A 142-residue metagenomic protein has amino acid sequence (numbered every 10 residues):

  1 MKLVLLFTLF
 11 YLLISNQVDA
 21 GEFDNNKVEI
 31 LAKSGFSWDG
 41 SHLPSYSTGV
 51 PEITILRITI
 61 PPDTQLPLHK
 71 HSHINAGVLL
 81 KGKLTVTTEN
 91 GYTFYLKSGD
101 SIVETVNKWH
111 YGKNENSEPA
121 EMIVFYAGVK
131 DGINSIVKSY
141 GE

Functional and structural regions predicted by a protein language model:
V4-L13: Sec-dependent N-terminal signal peptides
I14-E52, V103, S139-E142: A short, N-terminal "cap"/entry segment at the start of jelly-roll beta-barrel domains of the cupin/DSBH fold
T48-P51, T64-A76: A short beta-loop-beta micro-motif enriched in histidine and acidic residues
I60, N90-N107: Short acidic-glycine-tyrosine-enriched beta hairpin
Q65-L66, G82-T87, S101: Short beta-strand segments in beta-sandwich/barrel cores
Q65-P67, I102, V106-K113: Histidine-centered metal-chelating micro-motifs
S72-N90: Glycine- and acidic-residue-biased ligand/ion/polar-headgroup-sensing regions
N107-G132: Ligand-binding loop in jelly-roll beta-barrel domains
